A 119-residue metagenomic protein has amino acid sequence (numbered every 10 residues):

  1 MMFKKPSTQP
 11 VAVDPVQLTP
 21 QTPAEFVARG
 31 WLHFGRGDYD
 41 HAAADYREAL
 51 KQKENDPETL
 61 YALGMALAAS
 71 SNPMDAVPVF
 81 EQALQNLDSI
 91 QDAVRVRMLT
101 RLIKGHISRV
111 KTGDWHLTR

Functional and structural regions predicted by a protein language model:
T8, V13-E48: Alpha-helical segment of the N-proximal tetratricopeptide repeat
Q17-L18, K51, Q91, R95: Structural signature of alpha-solenoid helical repeat scaffolds
A24, E58, D92-R95, L102: Start-of-helix register in tetratricopeptide repeats
A28, A62, V96-L99, H106: Canonical tetratricopeptide repeat
G35, A69, H106-R109, G113: Register position in tetratricopeptide repeats
S71-D92, R101-S108: TPR/TPR-like (Sel1-like) alpha-helical repeat modules
